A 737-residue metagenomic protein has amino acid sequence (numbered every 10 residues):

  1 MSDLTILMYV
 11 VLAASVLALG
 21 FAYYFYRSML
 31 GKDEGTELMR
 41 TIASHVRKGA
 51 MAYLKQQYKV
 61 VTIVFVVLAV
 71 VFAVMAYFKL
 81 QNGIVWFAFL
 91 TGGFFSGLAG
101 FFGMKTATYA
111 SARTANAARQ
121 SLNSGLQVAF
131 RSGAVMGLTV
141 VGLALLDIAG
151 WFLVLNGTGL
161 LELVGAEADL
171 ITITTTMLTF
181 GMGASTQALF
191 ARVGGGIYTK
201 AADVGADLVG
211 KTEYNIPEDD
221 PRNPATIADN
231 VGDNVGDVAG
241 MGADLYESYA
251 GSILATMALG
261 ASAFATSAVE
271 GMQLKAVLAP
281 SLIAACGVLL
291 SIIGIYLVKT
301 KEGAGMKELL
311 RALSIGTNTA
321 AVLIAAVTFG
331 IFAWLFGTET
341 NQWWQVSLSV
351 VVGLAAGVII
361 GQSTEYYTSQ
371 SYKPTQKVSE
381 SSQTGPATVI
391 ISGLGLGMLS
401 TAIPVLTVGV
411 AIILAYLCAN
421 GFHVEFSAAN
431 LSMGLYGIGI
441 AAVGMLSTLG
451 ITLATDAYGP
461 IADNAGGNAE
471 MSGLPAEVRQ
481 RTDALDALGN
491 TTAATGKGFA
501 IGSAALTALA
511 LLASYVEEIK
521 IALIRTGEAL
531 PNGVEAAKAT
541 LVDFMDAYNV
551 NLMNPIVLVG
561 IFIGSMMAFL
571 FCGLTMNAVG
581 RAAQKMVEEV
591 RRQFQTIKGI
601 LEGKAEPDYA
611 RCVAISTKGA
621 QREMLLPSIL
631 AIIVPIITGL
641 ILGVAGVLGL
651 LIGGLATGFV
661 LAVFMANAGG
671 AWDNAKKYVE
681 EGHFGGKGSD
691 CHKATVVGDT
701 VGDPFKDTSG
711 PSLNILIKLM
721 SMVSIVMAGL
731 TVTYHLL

Functional and structural regions predicted by a protein language model:
M1-L737: Hydrophobic packing and interface segments
